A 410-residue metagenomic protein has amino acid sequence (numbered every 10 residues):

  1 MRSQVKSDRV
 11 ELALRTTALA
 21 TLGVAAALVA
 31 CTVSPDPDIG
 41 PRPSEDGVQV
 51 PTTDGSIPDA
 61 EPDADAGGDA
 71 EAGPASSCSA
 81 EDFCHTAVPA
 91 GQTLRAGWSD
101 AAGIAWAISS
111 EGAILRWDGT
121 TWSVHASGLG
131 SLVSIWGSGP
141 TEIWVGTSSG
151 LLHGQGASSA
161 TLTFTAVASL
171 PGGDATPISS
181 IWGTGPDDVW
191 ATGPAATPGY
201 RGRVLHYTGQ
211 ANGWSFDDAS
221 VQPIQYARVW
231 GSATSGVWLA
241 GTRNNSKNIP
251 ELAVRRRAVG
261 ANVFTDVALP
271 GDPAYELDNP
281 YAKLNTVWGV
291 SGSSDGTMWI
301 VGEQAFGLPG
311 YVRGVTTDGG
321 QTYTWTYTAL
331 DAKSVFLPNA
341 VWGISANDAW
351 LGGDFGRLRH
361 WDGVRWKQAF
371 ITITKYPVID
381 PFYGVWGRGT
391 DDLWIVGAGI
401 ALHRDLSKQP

Functional and structural regions predicted by a protein language model:
M1-A30: Sec-dependent bacterial lipoprotein signal peptides
S7-R9, L14, V48, T52 (+2 more regions): Intrinsically disordered, low-complexity segments enriched in glycine/proline and serine/threonine
E11, T16, A30, I39-G40 (+4 more regions): Compositionally biased, intrinsically disordered low-complexity regions
T17-A18, L22, V33, T53-D54 (+2 more regions): N-terminal compositionally biased, intrinsically disordered segments and leader/signal-like regions
L28-C84: Ser/Thr-rich, Pro/Gly/Ala-heavy low-complexity intrinsically disordered linkers and tails of secreted extracellular
V33-P35, G67-P410: Residue-level hotspots at or immediately adjacent to binding/recognition sites across diverse folds
